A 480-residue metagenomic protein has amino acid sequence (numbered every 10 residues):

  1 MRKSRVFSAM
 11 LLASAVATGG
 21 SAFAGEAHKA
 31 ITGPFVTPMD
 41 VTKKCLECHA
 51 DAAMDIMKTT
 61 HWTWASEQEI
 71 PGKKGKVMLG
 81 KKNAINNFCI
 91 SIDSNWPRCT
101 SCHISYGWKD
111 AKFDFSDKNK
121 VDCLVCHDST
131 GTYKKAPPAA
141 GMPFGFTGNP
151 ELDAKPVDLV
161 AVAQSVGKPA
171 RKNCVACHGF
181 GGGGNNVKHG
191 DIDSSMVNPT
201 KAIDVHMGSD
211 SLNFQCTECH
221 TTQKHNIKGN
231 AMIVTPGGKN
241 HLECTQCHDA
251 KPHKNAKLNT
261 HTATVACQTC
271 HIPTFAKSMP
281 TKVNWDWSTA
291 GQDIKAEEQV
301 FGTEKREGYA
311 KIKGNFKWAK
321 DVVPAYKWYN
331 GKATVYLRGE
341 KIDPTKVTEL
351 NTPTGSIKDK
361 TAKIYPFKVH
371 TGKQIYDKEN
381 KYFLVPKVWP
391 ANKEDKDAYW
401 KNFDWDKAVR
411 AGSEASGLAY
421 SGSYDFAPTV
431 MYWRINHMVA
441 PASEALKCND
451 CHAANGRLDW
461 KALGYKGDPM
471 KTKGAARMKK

Functional and structural regions predicted by a protein language model:
S4-A22: Gram-negative bacterial Sec-dependent N-terminal signal peptides
A22-N119, L124-A170, A176-H241, T245-N259 (+3 more regions): Sequence context of c-type cytochrome heme-c attachment sites
M39, F275-K480: Long, charged, low-complexity terminal extensions
D204, Q268, N449: Short alpha-helical basic/polar micro-motif
L242-T245, V265-Q268, L446: Feature representing long, continuous alpha-helical segments
N259-A263, V283: Aromatic- and carboxylate-enriched substrate-binding clefts and catalytic-loop regions of carbohydrate-active enzymes
T262-T274: A conserved active-site cap/scaffold subdomain adjacent to cofactor or substrate pockets
